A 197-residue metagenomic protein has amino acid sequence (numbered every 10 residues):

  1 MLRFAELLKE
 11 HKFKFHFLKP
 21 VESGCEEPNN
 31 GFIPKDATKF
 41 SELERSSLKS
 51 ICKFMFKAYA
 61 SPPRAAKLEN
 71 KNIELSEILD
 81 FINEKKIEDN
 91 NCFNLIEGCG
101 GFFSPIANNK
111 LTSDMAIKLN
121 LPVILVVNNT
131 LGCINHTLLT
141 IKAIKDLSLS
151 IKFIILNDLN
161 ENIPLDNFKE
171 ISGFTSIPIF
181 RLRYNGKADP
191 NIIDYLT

Functional and structural regions predicted by a protein language model:
L2-A5, G98-I177: Conserved catalytic-core segment of NTP-binding enzymes
L2-N72: N-terminal phosphate/diphosphate-binding loop that engages ATP/GTP or pyrophosphate donors across diverse enzyme folds
K14-H16, F93-L95, P122-I124: Residue-level preference for the first positions of well-ordered beta-strands
V21-G24, D158-N160, N185: Residues in the short beta-alpha loop(s) of Rossmann-like NAD(P)-binding domains
F32-F40, K142-I144, K169-G173, T197: Short, hinge-like loop/turn segments at secondary-structure boundaries
A60, F174-N191: Beta-strand-loop-alpha "switch" segments that mediate conformational coupling across diverse proteins
P62-I106, S113: Phosphate-binding/switch loop-helix module in NTP-utilizing enzymes
A66-L68, P190-T197: Short, surface-exposed amphipathic charged segments that create phosphate/polyanion-binding patches used for binding
